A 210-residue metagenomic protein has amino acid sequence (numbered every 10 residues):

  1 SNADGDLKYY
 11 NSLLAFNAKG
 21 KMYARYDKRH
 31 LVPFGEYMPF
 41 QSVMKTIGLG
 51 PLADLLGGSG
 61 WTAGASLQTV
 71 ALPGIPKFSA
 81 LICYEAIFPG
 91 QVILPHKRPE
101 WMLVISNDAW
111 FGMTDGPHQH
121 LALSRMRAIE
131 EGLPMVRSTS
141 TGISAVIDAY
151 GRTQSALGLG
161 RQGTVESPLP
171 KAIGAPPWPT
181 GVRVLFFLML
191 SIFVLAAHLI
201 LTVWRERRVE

Functional and structural regions predicted by a protein language model:
S1-E210: Enzyme catalytic cores with a strong preference for nitrogen-chemistry domains
